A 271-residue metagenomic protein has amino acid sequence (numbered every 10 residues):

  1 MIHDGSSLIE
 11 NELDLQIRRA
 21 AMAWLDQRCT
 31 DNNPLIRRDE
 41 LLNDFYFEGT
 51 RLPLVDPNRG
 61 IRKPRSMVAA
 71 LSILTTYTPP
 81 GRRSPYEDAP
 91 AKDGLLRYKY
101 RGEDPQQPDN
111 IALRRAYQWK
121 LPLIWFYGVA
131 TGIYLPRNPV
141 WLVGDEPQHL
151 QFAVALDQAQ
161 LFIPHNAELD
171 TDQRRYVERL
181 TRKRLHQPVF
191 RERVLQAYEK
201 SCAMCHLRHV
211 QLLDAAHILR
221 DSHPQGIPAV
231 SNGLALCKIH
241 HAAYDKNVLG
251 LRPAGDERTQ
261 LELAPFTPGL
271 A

Functional and structural regions predicted by a protein language model:
I2-P64, V68-T78, P85-P105, P122-V189 (+2 more regions): A boundary/linker detector
E103-L113: Short alpha-helix capping/helix-loop boundary micro-motifs
R114, V129-T131, G226: Residues embedded in well-ordered secondary-structure elements
R174, R179, L185-V189, A197 (+2 more regions): A detector for short metal-coordination/catalytic motifs
S201: Ligand/cofactor pocket segment of small-molecule handling proteins
M204: Oxyanion-binding "anion nests"
